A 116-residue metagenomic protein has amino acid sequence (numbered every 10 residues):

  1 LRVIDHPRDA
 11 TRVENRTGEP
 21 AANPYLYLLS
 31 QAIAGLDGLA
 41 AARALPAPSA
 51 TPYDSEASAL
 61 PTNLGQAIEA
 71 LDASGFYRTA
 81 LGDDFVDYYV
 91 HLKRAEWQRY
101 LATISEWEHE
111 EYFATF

Functional and structural regions predicted by a protein language model:
L1-S58: C-terminal catalytic subdomain
P52-F116: Acidic, glycine-enriched catalytic cores built around paired aspartates
